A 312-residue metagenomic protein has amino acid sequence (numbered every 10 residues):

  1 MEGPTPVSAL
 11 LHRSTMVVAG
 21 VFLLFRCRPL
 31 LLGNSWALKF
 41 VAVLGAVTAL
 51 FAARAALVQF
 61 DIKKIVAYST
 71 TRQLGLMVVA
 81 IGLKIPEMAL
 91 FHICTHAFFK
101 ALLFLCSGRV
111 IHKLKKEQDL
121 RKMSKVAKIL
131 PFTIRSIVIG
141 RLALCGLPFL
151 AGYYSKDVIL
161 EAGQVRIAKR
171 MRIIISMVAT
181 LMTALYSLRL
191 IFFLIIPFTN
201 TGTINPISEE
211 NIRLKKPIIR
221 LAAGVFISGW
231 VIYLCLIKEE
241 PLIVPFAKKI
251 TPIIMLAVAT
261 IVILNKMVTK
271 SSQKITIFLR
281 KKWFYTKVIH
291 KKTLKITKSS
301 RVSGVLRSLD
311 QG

Functional and structural regions predicted by a protein language model:
M1-E210, L214-V231: Hydrophobic transmembrane alpha-helices and their helix-loop junctions in integral membrane proteins
N34, S155, N211, P245-A247 (+2 more regions): Helix N-terminus capping/helix-initiation residues
I159-L160, L236-K238, T293: Short hydrophobic alpha-helical segments that form membrane-spanning helices or hydrophobic packing faces of helical
M171-Y186, I250-V268, K287, K291 (+2 more regions): Alpha-helical transmembrane segments of multi-pass integral membrane proteins
S187, N200, I232-L236, V302 (+1 more regions): Intrinsically disordered or highly flexible coil/loop and linker segments, enriched in small and charged/polar residues
T199-N205, P241, S272-I277: Interhelical loop segments of eukaryotic multi-pass membrane proteins
S208-K266: Hard-cation-handling environments
S271-G312: Aromatic-capped, Gly/Pro-kinked transmembrane alpha-helices
